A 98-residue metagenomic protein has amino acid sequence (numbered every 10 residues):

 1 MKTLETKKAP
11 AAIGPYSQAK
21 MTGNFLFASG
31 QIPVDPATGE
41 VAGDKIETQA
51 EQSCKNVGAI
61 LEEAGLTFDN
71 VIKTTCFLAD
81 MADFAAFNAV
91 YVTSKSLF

Functional and structural regions predicted by a protein language model:
M1-F98: Short, polar/acidic, helix-capping and beta-turn segments at strand->helix junctions that line the mouths
